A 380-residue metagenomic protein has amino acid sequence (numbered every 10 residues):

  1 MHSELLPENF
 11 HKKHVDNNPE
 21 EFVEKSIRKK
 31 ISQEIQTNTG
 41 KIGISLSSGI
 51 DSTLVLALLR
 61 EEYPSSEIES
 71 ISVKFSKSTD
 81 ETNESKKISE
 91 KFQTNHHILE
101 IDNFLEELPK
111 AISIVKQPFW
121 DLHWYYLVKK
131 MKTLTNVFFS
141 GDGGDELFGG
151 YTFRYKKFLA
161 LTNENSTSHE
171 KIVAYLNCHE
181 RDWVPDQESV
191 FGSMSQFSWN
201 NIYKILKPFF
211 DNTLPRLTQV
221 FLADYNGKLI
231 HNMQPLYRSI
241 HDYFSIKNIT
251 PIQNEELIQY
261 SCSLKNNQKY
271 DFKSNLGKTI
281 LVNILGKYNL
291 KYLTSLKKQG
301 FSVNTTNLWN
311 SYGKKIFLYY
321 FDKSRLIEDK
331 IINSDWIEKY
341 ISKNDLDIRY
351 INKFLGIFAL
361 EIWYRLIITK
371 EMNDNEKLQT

Functional and structural regions predicted by a protein language model:
M1-P7: A short N-terminal interaction module
F10-R216, S239-Y288, T305-T306, K353 (+1 more regions): ATP-dependent adenylate-handling active sites, centered on carboxylate activation for C-N bond formation
D51-V55, G141, N232-M233, Y320 (+1 more regions): Short amphipathic alpha-helical surface micro-motifs
L99-E107, I230-P235, L257-I258, E328-K339: Active-site-adjacent bridging/hinge elements
V220, D224: Short, aromatic/basic-rich helix-turn unit that serves as a nucleic-acid recognition element
Y225-S239, A359-E361: Short Ser/Thr-interspersed hydrophobic loop/turn segments at strand-loop and sheet-helix junctions that line or gate
L290-D347: PAPS-dependent sulfotransferase catalytic core
S324-T380: Acidic, carboxylate-rich catalytic segments that either coordinate divalent cations
